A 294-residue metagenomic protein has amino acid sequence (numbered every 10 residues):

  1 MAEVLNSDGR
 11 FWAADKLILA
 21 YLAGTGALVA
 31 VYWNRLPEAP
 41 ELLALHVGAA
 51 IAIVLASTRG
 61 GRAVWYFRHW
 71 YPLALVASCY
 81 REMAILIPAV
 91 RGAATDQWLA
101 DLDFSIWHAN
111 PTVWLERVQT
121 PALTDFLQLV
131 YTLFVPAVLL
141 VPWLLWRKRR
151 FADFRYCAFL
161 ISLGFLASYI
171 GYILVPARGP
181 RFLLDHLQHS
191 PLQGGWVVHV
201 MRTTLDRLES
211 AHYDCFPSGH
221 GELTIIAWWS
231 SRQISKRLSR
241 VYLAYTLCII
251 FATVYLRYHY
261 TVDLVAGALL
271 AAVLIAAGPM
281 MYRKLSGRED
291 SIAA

Functional and structural regions predicted by a protein language model:
A2-L45, A63-V138: N-terminal transmembrane-helix/juxtamembrane module of multi-pass inner/ER membrane proteins
D8, R35-P37, A56-R68, W146-Y156 (+1 more regions): Membrane-interface helix-boundary motifs at transmembrane edges
A44-A49, V130-P142, G219-I226: Hydrophobic alpha-helical transmembrane segments
Y66-A74, L139-P176, L183-L184: Interfacial segments of alpha-helical transmembrane regions
L75, C79-G92, W98, S162-P191: Aromatic-rich transmembrane-lumenal/periplasmic boundary elements in polytopic membrane proteins
L140-R147, G221-S239, L269-M280: Membrane-interfacial alpha-helical segments at the cytosolic side of multi-pass membrane proteins
I170-K236: Membrane-interfacial catalytic/cofactor-binding modules of polytopic membrane enzymes
G179-L183, C215, C248-L274: Interfacial helix-loop-helix junctions of multi-pass membrane proteins
